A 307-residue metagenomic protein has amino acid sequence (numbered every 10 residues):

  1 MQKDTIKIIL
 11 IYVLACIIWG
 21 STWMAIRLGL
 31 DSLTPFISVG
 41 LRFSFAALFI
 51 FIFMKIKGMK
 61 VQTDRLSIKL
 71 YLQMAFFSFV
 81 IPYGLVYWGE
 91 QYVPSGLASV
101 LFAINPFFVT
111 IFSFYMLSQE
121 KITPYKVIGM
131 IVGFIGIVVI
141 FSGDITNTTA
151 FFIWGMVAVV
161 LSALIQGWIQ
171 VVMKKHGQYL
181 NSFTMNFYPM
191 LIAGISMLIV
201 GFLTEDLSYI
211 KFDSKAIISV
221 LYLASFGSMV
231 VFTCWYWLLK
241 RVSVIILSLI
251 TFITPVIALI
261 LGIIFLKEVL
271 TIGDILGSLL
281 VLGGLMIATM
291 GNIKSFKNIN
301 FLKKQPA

Functional and structural regions predicted by a protein language model:
M1-V39, W88, T148-K175, A193-I199 (+1 more regions): Glycine-/small-residue-enriched transmembrane alpha-helix faces in small-molecule transporters and effluxers
D4-I8, D31-F36, G40, T63-K69 (+3 more regions): Juxtamembrane helix-entry segments on the extracytoplasmic side of multipass membrane proteins
I18, T22-W23, F51-F102, V139 (+1 more regions): Specific transmembrane alpha-helical segments of multi-pass solute transporters/efflux pumps, especially DMT/EamA
G20, M24, F51, F76-V80 (+8 more regions): Hydrophobic/small/kink-forming positions within alpha-helical transmembrane segments of polytopic membrane proteins
V39-L41, F79, A98-I104, V171-I195 (+2 more regions): Helix-helix packing/entry segments at the starts of transmembrane helices
F43-S44, K55, A216, F252-A307: C-terminal-most transmembrane helix of multi-pass membrane proteins
I50, F112, Y125-D144, M197 (+3 more regions): Hydrophobic transmembrane alpha-helices of multi-pass small-molecule transport proteins
I52-G58, P106-I131, V256-I275: C-terminal transmembrane-helix exit sites in multi-pass transporters
